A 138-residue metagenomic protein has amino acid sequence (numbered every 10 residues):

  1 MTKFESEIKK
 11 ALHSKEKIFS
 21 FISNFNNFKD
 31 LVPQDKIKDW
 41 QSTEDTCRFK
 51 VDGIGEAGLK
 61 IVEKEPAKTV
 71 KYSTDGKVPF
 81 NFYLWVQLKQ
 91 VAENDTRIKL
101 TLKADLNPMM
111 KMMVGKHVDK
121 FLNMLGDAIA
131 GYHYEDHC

Functional and structural regions predicted by a protein language model:
M1-Q41, T46, C138: Hydrophobic ligand-binding cavity/cleft-lining segments
K3-E5, I54-L59, F80-W85: Short, surface-exposed coil-to-beta transition loops
K9-S14, D52, V62-K64, D75 (+2 more regions): Solvent-exposed residues in well-ordered beta-strands and their adjoining turns, especially edge/terminal strands
K29-D30, K36-V78, D136-C138: Glycine-rich portal/gate segments that line the openings of hydrophobic small-molecule binding cavities
G76-D127, D136-C138: Beta-strand/loop substructures that line and gate deep hydrophobic ligand-binding cavities in soluble
